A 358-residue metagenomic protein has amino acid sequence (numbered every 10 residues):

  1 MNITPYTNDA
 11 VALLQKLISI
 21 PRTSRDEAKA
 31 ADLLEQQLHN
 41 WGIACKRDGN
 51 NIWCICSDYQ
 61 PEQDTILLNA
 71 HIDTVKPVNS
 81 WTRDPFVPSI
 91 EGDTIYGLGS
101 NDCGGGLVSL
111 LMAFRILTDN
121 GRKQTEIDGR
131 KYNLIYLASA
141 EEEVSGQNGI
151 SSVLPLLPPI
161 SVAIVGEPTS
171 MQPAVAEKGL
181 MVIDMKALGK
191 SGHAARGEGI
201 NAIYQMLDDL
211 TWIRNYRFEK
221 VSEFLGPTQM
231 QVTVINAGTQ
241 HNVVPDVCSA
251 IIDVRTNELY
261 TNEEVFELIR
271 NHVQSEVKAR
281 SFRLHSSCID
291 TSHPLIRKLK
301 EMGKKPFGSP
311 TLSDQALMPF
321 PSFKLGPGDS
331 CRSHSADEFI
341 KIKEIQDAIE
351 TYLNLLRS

Functional and structural regions predicted by a protein language model:
M1-P77, V247-I251, V265-L268, H272 (+1 more regions): N-terminal helical capping/dimerization or prosegment-like subdomains of hydrolases acting on amide or phosphate bonds
P5, V175, V182-S358: Metal-dependent amide/peptide-bond hydrolase catalytic core, centered on the "pita-bread" metallohydrolase fold
L34, L107-L117, V153, M206-D209 (+2 more regions): Buried hydrophobic packing segments
C45, P88-I90, V232-I235: A structural signal for short hydrophobic beta-strand segments in well-ordered beta-sheet cores
Q63-I135: Active-site metal-coordination/substrate-binding segment of hydrolases, especially metallo-dependent peptidases
I66-L68, L137, V162-I164, F323-L325: Hydrophobic/aromatic beta-strand patches that form the interior of the parallel beta-sheet core in alpha/beta enzyme
I72, E142, P168, A194 (+1 more regions): Active-site metal-binding loops of divalent metal-dependent hydrolases
V108-K178, V182: Acidic/histidine-rich catalytic neighborhood of metal-dependent amide-processing enzymes
